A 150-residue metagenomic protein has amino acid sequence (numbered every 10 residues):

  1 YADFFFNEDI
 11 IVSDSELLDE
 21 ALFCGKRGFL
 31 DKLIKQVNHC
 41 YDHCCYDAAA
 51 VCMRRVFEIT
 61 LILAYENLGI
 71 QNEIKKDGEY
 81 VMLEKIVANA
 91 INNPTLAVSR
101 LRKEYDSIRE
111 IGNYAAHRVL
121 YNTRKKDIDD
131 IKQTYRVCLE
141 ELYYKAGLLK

Functional and structural regions predicted by a protein language model:
Y1-Y46, V137, Y144-K150: Charged alpha-helical initiation segments
L22, Y41, C45-A49, A97-R100 (+2 more regions): Non-transmembrane, amphipathic alpha-helical segments
D31, D47-R54, E58, R102 (+1 more regions): Non-catalytic, well-ordered alpha-helical scaffold segments
L33, C45, I86, I108-I111: Generic hydrophobic secondary-structure packing signal
I34-E66: Short, hydrophobic, well-ordered secondary-structure elements
I59-N67, N89-N93, Y114, R118-Y121 (+1 more regions): Amphipathic alpha-helical interaction surfaces
Y65-L101, D106: Short, charged amphipathic alpha-helical segments flanked by flexible coils
V98-K150: Charge-enriched, short contiguous segments at helix-coil
